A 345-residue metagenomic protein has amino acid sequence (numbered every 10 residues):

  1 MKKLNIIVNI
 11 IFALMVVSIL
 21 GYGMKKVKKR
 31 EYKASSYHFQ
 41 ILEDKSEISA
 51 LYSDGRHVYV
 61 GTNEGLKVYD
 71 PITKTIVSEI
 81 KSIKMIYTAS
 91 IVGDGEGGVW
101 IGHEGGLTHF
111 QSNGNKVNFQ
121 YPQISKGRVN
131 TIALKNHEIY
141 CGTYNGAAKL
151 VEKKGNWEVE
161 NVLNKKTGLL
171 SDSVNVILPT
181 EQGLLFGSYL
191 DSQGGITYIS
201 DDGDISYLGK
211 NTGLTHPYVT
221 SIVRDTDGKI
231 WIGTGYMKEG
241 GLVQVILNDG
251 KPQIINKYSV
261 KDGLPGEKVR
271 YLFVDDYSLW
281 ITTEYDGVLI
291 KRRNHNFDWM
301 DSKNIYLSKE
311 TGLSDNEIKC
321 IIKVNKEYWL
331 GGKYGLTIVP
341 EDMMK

Functional and structural regions predicted by a protein language model:
K2-K345: Carboxylate-rich, polar loop motifs that coordinate divalent cations or form catalytic acidic clusters
